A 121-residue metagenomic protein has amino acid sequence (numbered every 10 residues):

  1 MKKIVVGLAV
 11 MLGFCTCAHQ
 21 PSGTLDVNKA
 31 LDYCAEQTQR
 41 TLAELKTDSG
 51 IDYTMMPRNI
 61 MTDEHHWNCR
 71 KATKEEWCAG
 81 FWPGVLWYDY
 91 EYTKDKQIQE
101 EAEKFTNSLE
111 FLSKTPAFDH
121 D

Functional and structural regions predicted by a protein language model:
M1-L25: Bacterial Sec-dependent N-terminal signal peptides
Q20-D121: Glycan-recognition and catalytic cores of secretory/periplasmic carbohydrate-active enzymes
